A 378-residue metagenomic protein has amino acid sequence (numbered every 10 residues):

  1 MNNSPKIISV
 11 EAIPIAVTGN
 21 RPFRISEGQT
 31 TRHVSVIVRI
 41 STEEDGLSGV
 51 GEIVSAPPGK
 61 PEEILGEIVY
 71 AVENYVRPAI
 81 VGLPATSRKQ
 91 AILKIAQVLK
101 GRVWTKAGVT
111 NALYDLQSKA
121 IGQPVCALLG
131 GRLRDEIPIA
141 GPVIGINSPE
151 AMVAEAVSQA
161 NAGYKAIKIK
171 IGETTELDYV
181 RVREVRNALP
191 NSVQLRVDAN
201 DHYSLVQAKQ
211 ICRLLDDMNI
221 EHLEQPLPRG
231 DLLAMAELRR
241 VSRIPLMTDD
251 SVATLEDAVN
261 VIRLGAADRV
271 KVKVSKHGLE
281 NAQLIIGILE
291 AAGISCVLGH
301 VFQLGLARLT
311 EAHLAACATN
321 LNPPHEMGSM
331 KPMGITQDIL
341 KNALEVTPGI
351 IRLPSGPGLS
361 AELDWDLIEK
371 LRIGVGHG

Functional and structural regions predicted by a protein language model:
M1-G59, M330-Q337: Structured beta-strand/loop patches that form or line metal/cofactor-binding pockets in enzymes
I7, V38, G46, V76 (+9 more regions): Conserved, mostly hydrophobic/aromatic
S9, S41-A120: Metal- or metallocofactor-binding catalytic centers and their adjacent structured scaffolds across diverse enzyme
G51, I139-P142, I167-I169, V193-A199 (+5 more regions): Hydrophobic faces of well-ordered beta-strands that scaffold small-molecule active sites in alpha/beta enzyme cores
T105, N111-I146, Q303: Glycine-rich, aromatic-flanked loop segments that form ligand/cofactor-binding clefts across common enzyme folds
A127-S242: Metal-dependent enolase-superfamily TIM-barrel catalytic cores that perform enediolate-based chemistry
N219, G230-M247, V252-I350: Shared catalytic-loop signature of beta/alpha-barrel
K331-G378: C-terminal extensions of enzymes
